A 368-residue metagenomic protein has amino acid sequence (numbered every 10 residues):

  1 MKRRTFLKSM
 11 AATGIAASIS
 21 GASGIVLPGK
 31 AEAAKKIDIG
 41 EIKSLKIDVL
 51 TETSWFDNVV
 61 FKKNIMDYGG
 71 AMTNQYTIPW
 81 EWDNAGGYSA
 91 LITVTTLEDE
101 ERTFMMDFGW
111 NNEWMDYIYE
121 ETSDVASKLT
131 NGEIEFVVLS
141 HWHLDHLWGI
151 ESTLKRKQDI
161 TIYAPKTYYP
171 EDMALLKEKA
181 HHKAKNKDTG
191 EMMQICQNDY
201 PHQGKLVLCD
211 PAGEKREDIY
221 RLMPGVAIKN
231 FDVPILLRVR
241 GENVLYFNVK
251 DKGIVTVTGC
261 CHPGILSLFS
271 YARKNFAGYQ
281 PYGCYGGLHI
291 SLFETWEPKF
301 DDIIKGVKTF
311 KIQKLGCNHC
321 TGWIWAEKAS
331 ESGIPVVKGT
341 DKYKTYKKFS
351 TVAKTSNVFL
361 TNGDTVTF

Functional and structural regions predicted by a protein language model:
T5-L27: N-terminal export signals
A33-E100, I219-I235: Zn-dependent metallo-beta-lactamase
Q75-G86, V94-F136, I265-N275: Pre-active-site segment of Zn-dependent metallo-hydrolases
G86-S89, R240-V244: Short glycine-rich loop/turn motifs
I92, D107, Y119, H141 (+2 more regions): Divalent metal-coordination and catalytic microenvironments
E113-A164, K274-Y285: Active-site metal-binding motif and surrounding structural segment of the metallo-beta-lactamase
W142-L144, V244-K354: Cap/insert and terminal regions of metallo-dependent hydrolase folds
T167-N243, K338-T367: Metallo-beta-lactamase
